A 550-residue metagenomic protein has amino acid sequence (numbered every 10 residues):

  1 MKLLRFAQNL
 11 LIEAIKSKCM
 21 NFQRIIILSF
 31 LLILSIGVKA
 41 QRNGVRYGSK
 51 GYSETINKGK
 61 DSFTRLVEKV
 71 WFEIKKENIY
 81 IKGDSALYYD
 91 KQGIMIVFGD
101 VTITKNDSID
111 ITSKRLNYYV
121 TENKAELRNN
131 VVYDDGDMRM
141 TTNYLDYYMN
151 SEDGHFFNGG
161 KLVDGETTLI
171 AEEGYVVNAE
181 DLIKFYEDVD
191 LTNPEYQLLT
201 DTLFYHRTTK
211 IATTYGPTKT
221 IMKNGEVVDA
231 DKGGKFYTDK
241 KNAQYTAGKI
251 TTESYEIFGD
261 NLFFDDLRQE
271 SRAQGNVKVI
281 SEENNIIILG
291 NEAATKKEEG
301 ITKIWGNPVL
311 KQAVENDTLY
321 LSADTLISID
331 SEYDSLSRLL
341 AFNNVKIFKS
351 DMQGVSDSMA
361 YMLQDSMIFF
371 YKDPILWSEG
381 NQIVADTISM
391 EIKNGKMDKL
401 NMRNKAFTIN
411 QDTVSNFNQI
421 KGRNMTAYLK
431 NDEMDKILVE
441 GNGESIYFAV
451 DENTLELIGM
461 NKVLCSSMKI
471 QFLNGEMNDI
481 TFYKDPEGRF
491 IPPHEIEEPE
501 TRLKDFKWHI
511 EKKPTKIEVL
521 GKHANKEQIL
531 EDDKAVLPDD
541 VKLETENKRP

Functional and structural regions predicted by a protein language model:
M1-V45, R549-P550: Bacterial Sec-dependent N-terminal signal peptides
A40-P550: N-terminal amphipathic/hydrophobic interface segments
